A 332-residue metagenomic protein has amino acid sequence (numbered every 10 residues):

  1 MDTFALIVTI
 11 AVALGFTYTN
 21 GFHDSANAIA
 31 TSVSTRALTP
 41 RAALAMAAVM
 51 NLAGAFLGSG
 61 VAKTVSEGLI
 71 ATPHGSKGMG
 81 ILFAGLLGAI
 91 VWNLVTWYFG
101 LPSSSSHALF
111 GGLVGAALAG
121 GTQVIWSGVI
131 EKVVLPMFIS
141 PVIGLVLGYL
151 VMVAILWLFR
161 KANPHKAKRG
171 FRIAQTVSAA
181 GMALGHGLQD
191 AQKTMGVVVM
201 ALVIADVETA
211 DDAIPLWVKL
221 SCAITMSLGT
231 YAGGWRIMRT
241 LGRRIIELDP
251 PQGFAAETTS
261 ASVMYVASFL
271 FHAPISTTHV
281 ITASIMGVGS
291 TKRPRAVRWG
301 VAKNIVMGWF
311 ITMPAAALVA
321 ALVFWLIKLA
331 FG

Functional and structural regions predicted by a protein language model:
M1-G332: Multi-pass alpha-helical transmembrane bundle typical of ion/small-solute transporters and intramembrane aspartyl
